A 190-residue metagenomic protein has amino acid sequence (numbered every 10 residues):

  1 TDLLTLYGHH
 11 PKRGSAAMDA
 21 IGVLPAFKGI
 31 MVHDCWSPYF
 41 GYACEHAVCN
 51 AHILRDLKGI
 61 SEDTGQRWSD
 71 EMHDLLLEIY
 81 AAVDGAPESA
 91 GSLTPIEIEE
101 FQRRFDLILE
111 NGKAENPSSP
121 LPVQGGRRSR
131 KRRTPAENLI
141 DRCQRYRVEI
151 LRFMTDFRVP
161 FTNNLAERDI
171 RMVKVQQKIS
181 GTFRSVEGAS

Functional and structural regions predicted by a protein language model:
T1-S190: Catalytic center-proximal scaffold of phosphoryl-transfer enzymes
